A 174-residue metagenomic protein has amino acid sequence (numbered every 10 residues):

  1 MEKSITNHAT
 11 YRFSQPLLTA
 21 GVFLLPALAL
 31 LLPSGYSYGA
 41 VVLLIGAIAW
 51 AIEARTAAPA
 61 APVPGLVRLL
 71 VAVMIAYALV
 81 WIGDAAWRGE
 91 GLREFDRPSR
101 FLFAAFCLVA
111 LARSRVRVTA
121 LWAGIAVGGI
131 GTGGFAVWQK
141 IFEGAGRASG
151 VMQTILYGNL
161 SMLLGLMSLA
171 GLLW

Functional and structural regions predicted by a protein language model:
M1-L79, R113-T119, A123, G171-W174: Transmembrane signal-anchor hairpin modules in multi-pass inner-membrane enzymes, especially those that act on
L17, G83-A86, S161: Generic hydrophobic, helix-prone segments enriched in Leu/Val/Ile
G21-A29, F103-L108, L164-S168: Hydrophobic, membrane-inserted alpha-helices
P26, A47, R113-G144, M152-W174: Alpha-helical transmembrane segments of multi-pass inner-membrane proteins
I52-A61, A105-R113, G134-I141: Juxtamembrane membrane-interface segments at transmembrane alpha-helix termini
L69-A78, R88-L111, A120-A123, G129 (+1 more regions): Aromatic-anchored transmembrane helix interface
V80-R88, V137-A145: Juxtamembrane "helix-exit" motif on the non-cytosolic side of transmembrane helices
A148: Active-site donor-binding acidic/aromatic loop of nucleotide-activated sugar and phosphosugar transferases involved
